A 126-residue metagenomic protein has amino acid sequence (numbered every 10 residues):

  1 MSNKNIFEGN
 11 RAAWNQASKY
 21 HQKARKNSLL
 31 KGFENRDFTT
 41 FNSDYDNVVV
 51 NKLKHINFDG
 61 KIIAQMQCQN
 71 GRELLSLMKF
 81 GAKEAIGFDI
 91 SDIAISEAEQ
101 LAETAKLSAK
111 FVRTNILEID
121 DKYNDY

Functional and structural regions predicted by a protein language model:
M1-G32: N-terminal, positively charged/glycine-rich alpha-helical extensions of SAM-dependent methyltransferases
N5, K54, Q65-C68: Short N-terminal micro-motifs specific to bacterial/archaeal maturation and metal-cluster initiation sites
F7, G32-E34, V48, Q67 (+1 more regions): Intrinsic disorder/low-complexity signature
N27-K61, S76: Conserved alpha-helix/loop element of class I SAM-dependent methyltransferases that forms part of the SAM/SAH-binding
K61-I119: Class I SAM-dependent methyltransferase SAM/SAH-binding core
D121-Y126: A short acidic, Gly/Pro-enriched loop at the edge of an enzyme's catalytic core that lines a small-molecule cofactor
